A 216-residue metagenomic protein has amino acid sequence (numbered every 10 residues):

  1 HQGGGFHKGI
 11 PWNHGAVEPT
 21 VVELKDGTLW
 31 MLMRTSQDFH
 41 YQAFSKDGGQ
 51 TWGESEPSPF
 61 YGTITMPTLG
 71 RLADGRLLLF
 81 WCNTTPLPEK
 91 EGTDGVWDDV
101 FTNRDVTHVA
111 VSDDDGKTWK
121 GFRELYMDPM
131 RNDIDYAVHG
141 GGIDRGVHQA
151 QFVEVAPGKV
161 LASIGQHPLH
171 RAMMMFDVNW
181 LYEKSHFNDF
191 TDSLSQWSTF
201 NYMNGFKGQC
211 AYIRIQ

Functional and structural regions predicted by a protein language model:
H1-S193: Asp-box/BNR beta-propeller blade signature and adjacent active/binding-site loops in extracellular glycan-interacting
S193-I215: Extracellular glycan-recognition surfaces and repeat-rich motifs
